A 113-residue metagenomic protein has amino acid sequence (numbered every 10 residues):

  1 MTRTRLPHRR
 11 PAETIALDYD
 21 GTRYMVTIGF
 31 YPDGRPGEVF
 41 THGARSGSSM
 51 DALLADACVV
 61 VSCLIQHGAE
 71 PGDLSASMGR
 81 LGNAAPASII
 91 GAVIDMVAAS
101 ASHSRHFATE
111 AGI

Functional and structural regions predicted by a protein language model:
M1-I113: Long, C-terminal-biased catalytic regions of enzyme "large/alpha" subunits
